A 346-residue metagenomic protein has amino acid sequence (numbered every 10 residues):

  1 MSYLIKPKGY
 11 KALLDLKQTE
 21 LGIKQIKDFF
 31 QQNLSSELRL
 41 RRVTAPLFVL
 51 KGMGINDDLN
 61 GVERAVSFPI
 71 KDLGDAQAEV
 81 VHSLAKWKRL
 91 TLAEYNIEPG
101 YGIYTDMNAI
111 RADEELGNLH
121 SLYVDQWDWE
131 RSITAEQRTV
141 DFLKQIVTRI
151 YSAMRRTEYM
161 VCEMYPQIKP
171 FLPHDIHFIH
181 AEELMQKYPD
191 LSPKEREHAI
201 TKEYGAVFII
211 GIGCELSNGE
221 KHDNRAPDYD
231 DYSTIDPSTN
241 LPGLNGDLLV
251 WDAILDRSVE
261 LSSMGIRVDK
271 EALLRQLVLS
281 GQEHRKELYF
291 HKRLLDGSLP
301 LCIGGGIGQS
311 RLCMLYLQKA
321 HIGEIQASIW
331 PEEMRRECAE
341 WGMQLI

Functional and structural regions predicted by a protein language model:
S2-H120, D128-S132: Class II aminoacyl-tRNA synthetase-like tRNA-binding/catalytic domains
L21-Q25, F29, R138-Q145, R149 (+3 more regions): Generic recognition of stable, solvent-exposed alpha-helical segments in well-folded globular domains
I23-I26, F30, L34, F68 (+8 more regions): Generic structural hydrophobic/aromatic packing signal, biased to beta-strands
L34-R41, I150-V161, A320: A generic secondary-structure signal for well-formed alpha-helical elements
L47-K51, P166-P173, I212, E333-R335: A glycine-rich phosphate-binding loop feature that marks nucleotide/adenosyl-phosphate handling sites
T105-A199: Extended, charged alpha-beta segments that form solvent-exposed binding/catalytic grooves in nucleic-acid-handling
I110, A181-I346: A translation/RNA-centric and nucleic-acid-associated enzymatic feature enriched in Class II aminoacyl-tRNA synthetases
